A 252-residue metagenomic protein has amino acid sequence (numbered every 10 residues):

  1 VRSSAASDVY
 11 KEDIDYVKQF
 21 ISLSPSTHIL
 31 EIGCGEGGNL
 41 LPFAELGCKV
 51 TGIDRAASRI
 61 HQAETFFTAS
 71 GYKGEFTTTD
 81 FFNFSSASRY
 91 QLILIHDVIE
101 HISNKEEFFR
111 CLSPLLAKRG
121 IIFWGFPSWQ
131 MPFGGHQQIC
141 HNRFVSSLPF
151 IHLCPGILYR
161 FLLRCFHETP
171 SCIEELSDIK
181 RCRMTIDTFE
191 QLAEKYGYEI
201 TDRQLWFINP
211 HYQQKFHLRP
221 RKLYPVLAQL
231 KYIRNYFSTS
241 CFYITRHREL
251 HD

Functional and structural regions predicted by a protein language model:
V1-Y10: Single conserved hydrophobic/aromatic residue that forms the stacking wall/gate of nucleotide- or nucleobase-binding
S4, L41, E45, R183-D187 (+1 more regions): A structural signal for well-ordered alpha-helical segments within the folded catalytic domains of diverse enzymes
S4, S88, Y236: Structured loop/turn residues at beta-strand edges in well-structured enzyme cores
S7, V17, I233-N235: S-adenosyl-L-methionine
I14-S22, T27-G135, F242-H247: Conserved SAM-binding loop
S103-P114, I121-E249: S-adenosyl-L-methionine-dependent methyltransferase catalytic module, highlighting the catalytic core
